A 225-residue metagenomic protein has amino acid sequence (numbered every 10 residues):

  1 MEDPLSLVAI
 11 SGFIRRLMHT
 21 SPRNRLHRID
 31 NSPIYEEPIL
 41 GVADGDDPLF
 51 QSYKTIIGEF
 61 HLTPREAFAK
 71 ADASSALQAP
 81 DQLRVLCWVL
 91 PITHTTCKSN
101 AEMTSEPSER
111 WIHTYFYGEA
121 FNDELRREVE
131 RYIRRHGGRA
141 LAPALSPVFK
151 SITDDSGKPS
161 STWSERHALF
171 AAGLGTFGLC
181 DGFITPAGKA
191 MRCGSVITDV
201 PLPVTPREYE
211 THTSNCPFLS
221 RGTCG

Functional and structural regions predicted by a protein language model:
M1-T114: Non-catalytic, usually N-terminal nucleic-acid engagement modules in DNA/RNA processing proteins
M103-G225: Catalytic cores of enzyme domains
